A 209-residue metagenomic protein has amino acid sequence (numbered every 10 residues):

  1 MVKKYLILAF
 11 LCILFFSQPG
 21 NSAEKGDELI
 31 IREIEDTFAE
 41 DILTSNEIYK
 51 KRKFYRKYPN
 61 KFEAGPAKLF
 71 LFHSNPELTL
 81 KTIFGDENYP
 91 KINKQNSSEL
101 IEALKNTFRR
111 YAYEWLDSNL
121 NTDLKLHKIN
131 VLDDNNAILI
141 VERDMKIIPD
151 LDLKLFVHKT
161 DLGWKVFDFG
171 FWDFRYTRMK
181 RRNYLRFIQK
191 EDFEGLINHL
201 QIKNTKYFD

Functional and structural regions predicted by a protein language model:
M1-K4: Positively charged n-region of N-terminal signal peptides that target proteins for export
L8-F15: Bacterial N-terminal signal peptides
Q18-S22: Sec/Tat signal peptide C-region and signal peptidase I cleavage site
E24-A112: Early exported N-terminus immediately downstream of N-terminal targeting peptides
K25, E99-E102, R109-L151, L200-D209: Surface-exposed, charged secondary-structure patches
I92, L124-K125, L196: Short, hydrophobic secondary-structure boundary micro-motifs
D150-M179: Short beta-strand edge/turn micro-motifs at domain boundaries
F169-D209: Low-complexity, intrinsically disordered terminal/linker segments enriched in charged and Gly/Pro repeats
